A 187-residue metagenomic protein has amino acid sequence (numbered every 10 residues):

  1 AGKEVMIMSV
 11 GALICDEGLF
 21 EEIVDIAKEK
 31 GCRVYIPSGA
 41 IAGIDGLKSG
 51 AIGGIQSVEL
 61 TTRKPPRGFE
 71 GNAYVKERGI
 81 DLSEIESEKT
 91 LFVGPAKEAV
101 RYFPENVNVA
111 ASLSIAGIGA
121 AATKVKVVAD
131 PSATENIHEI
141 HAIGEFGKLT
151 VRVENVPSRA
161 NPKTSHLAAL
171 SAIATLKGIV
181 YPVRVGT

Functional and structural regions predicted by a protein language model:
A1, V10-R33: Rossmann-fold NAD(P)-binding glycine/threonine-rich loop
E4-M6: A short hydrophobic/small-residue beta-strand
M8-G11, S38-A40: Short strand-turn motif at the edge of the Rossmann-like AdoMet-binding core
C32-Y35, A40-T187: Active-site-lining helix/loop region of Rossmann-like oxidoreductase modules
